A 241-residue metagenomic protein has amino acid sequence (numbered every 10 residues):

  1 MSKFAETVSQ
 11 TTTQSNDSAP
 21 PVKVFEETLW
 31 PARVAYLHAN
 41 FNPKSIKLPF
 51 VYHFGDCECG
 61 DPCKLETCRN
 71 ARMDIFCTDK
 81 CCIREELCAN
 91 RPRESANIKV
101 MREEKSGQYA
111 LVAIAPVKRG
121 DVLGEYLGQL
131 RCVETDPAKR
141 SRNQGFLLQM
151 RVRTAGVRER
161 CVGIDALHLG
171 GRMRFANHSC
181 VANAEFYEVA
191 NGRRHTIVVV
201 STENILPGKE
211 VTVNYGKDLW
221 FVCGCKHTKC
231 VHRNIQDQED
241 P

Functional and structural regions predicted by a protein language model:
M1-Q108, K217, F221-C223, H227-P241: Accessory low-complexity/Zn-finger-associated flanking regions of SET/PR-domain chromatin methyltransferases
S2-P20, V24, K139, V157-R158 (+2 more regions): C-terminal SET catalytic tail plus cysteine-rich post-SET Zn-binding segment of SAM-dependent SET-domain
N42-S45, D61-L65, A96-N97, G107-A113 (+4 more regions): Eukaryotic intrinsically disordered and solvent-exposed regulatory patches
K47-P49, T67, N90, A138-R140 (+3 more regions): Generic marker of residues within folded, mature protein domains
Y52, N70, E103-A110, P116 (+5 more regions): Amphipathic alpha-helical protein-protein interaction segments
C59-D61, D79, R102, A115 (+9 more regions): Ordered, helix-dominated protein-protein interaction surfaces in large eukaryotic regulatory proteins
K64, N70-R72, T78, G120 (+6 more regions): Generic ordered-secondary-structure signal
A89-Y187: Catalytic cores of histone-lysine modification enzymes
